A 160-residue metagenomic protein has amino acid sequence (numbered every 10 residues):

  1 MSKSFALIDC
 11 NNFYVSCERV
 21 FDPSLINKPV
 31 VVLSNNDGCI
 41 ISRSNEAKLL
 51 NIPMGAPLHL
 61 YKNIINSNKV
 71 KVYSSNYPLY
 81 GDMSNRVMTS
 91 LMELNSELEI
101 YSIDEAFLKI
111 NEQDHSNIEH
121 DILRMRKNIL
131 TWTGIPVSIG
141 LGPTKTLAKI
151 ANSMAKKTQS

Functional and structural regions predicted by a protein language model:
M1-S160: Gly/Gly-Pro- and Ser/Thr-rich, intrinsically disordered tail segments characteristic of DNA damage-repair and tolerance
